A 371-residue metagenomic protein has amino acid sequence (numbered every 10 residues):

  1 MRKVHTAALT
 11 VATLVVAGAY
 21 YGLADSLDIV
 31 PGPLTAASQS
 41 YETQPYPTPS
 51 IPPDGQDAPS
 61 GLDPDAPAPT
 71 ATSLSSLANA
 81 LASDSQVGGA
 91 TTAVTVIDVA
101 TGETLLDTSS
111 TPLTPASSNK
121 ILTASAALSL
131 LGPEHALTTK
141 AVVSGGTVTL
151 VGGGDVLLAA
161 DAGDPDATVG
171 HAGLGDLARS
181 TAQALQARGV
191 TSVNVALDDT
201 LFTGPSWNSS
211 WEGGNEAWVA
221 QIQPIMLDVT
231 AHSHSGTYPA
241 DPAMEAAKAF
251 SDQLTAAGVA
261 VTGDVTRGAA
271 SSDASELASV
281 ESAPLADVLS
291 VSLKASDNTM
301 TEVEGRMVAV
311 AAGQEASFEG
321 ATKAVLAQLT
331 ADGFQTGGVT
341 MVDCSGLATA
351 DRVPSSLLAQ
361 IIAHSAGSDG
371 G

Functional and structural regions predicted by a protein language model:
M1-G22, A240: N-terminal export and membrane-targeting signals
R2, S50, D54, A66-T92 (+6 more regions): Core subunits and conserved enzymes of cellular information-processing and envelope-translocation systems across
G18-P59, A136: C-terminal region of N-terminal signal peptides and the immediate post-cleavage residues of exported proteins
T43-T114, S180-T191: Beta-lactamase-like hydrolase cores
T91, V148-G153, L157-G175, Q183-Q223 (+3 more regions): Mid-domain, small-residue-enriched loop/turn segments at the edges of structured enzyme/sensor domains
G102, P115-P133, I225, A249-L254 (+1 more regions): Active-site SXXK
L130-G145, G258-R267, G371: Short, well-structured active-site flanking segments
Q221, T230-D369: A small/polar active-site loop signature that marks catalytic segments
